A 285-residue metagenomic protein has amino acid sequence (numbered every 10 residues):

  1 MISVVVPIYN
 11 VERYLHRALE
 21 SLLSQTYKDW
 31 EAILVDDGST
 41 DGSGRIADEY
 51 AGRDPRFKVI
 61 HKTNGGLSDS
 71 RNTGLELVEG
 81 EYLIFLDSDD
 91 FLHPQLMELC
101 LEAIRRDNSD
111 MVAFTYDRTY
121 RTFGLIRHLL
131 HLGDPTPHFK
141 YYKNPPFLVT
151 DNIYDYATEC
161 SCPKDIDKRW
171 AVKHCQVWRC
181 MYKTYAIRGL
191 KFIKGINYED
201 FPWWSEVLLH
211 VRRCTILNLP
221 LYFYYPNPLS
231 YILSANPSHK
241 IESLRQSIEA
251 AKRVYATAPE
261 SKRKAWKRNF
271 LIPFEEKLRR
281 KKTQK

Functional and structural regions predicted by a protein language model:
M1-S3, E31, P202: Cell-envelope/extracellular polymer assembly enzymes that use nucleotide-activated donors
N10-S24: Short, well-formed alpha-helical segments that are part of the catalytic scaffolds of diverse glycosyltransferases
H16, D41-Y50, H61, T73 (+2 more regions): Acidic helix N-cap motif at the loop->helix transition within catalytic regions of sugar-transfer enzymes
S21, K28, D36-R45, T63 (+1 more regions): A conserved acidic beta->alpha catalytic loop
K62-V78, L99: Glycine-rich, basic loop-to-helix element that forms the pyrophosphate-binding segment of sugar-nucleotide handling
L83: Short aromatic/hydrophobic "clamp" motif used to bind/position activated sugar donors
S88-N197, F201-E206, H210-C214, Y225-I241: Donor-binding/catalytic cores of nucleotide-activated saccharide and glycerol-phosphate transferases/polymerases
R169, Q176, L209, I216 (+1 more regions): C-terminal subregions of glycosyltransferases and related glycan-biosynthesis enzymes
